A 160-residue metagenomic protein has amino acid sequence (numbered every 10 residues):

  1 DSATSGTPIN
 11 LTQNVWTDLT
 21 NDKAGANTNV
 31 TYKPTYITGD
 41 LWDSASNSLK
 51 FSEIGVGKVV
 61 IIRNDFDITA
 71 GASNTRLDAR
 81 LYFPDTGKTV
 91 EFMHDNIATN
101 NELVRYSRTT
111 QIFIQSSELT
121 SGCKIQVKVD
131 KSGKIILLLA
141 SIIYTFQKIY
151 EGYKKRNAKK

Functional and structural regions predicted by a protein language model:
D1-K160: Extracellular jelly-roll beta-sandwich "head" domains, especially the C-terminal globular C1q domain
